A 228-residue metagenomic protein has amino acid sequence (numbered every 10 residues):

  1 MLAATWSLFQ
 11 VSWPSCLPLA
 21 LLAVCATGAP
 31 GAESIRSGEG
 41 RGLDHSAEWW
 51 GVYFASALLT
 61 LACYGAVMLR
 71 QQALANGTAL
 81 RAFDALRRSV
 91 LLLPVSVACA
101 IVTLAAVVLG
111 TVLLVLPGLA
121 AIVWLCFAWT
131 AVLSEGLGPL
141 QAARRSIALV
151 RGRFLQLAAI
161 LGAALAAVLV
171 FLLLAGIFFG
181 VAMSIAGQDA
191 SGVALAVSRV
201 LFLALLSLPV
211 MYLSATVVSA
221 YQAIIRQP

Functional and structural regions predicted by a protein language model:
M1-P228: Hydrophobic alpha-helical membrane segments
